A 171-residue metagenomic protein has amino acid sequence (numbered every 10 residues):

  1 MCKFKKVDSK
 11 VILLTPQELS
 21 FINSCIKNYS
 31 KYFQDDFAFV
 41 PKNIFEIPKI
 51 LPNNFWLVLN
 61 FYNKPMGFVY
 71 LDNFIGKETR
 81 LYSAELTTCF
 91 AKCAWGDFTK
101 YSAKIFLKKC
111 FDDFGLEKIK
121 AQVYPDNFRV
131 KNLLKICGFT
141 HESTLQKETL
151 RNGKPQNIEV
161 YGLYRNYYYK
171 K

Functional and structural regions predicted by a protein language model:
M1-C25, N53-K171: Acyl-donor (CoA/ACP) binding surface of acyl/acetyltransferases
I22, Y29, I44-I47: Generic structural signal of hydrophobic/aromatic residues within well-ordered alpha-helices of folded domains
Y29-Y32, C93: Alpha-helix C-capping/helix-to-loop hinge sites
K31-V40, F128: Short, positively charged
D36-F55: Active-site rim helix/loop that mediates acceptor-substrate recognition in acyltransferases
